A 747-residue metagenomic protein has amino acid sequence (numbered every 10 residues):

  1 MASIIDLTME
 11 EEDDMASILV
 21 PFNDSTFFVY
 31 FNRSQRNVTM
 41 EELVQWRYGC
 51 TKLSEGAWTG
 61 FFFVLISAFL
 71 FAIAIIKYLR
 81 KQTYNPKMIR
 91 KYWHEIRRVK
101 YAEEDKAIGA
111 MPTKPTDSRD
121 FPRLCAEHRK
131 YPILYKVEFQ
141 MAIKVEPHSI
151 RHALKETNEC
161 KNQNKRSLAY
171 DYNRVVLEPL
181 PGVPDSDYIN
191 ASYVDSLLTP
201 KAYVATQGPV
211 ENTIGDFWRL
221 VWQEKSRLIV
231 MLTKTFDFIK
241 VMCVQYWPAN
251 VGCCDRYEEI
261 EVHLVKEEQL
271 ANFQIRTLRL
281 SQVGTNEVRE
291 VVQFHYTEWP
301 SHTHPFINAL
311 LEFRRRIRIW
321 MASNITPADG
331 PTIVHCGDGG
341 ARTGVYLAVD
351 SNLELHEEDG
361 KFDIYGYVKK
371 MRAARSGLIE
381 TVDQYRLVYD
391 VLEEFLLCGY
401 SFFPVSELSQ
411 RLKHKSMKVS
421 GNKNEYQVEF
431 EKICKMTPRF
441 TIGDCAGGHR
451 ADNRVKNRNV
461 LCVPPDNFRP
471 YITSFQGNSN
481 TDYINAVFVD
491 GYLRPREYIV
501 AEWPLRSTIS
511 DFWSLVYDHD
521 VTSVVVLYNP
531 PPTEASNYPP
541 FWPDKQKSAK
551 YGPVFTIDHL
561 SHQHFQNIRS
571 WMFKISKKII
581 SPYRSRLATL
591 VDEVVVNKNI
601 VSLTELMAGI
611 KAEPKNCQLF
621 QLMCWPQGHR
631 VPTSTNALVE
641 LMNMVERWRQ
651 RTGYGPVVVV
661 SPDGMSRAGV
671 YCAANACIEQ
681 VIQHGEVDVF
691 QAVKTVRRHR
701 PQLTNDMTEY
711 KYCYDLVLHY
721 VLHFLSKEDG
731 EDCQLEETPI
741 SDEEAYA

Functional and structural regions predicted by a protein language model:
A2-A747: Cys-based phosphatases of the PTP/DUSP/CDC25 superfamily and their flanking regulatory architecture
